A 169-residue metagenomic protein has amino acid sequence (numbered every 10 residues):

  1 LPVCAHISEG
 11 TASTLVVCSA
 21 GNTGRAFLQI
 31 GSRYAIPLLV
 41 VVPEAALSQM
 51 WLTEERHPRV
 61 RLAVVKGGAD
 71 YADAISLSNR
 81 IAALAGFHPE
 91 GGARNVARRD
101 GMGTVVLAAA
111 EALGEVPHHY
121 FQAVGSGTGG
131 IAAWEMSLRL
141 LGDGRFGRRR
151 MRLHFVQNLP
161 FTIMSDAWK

Functional and structural regions predicted by a protein language model:
L1-T14: Helix-rich "cap/lid" substructures immediately adjacent to catalytic or cofactor-binding pockets
P2-V3, L77, T104-A108: Well-ordered alpha-helical segments embedded in enzymatic catalytic cores
V17-C18, V41, A123: Structural motif
S19-T23: Gly/Ser-rich catalytic serine loop of serine hydrolases
A26-Q29, R33-A35, A46, W51 (+3 more regions): Glycine-rich phosphate/pyrophosphate-binding loop at beta-loop-alpha junctions
A35-A85: Phosphate/pyrophosphate-binding betaalpha-module
F87-R94: Short glycine/proline- and acidic residue-enriched helix-loop micro-motifs that form flexible lids or anion-recognition
